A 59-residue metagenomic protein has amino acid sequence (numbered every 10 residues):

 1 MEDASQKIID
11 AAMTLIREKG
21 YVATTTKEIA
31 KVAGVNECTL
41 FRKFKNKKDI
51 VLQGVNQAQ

Functional and structural regions predicted by a protein language model:
D3, K7-T14, E18, K31-V32 (+1 more regions): Alpha-helical structural segments
I8-A11, T39-K43: Short, mixed-charge, low-aromatic patches
L15-T24, E28, F44-K45: Short helix/strand-capping hinge loops at secondary-structure junctions that flank key functional elements
V22, F41, N56: Nucleotide phosphate-binding site architecture
E28-V32, L40: Append "Primarily bacterial transcriptional regulators
